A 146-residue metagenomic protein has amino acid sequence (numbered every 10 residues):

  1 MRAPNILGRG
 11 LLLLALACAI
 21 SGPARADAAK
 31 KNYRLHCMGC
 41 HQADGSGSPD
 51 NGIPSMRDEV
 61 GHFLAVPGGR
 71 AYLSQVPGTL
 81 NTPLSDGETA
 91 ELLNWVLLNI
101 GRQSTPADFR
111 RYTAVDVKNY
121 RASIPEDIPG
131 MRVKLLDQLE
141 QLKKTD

Functional and structural regions predicted by a protein language model:
M1-L12: Bacterial N-terminal signal peptides that target proteins for export
A15-N32, D44-S48: Electrostatic cytochrome c docking/interface patches
K30, S46-T82: Gly/Gly-Pro-rich "capping" loops immediately C-terminal to redox-active cysteine motifs in periplasmic/lumenal
N32-R34, R102-Q103: Short sequence/structural segments immediately N-terminal
Y33-A43, L92: The canonical Cys-X-X-Cys-His
H41-G47, L97-L98: Detector for the c-type heme attachment site
P83-L93: Mature extracytoplasmic domains of secretory-pathway proteins
G87, L98-D146: Flexible coil segments in periplasmic/lumen-exposed cytochrome c-class electron-transfer proteins
